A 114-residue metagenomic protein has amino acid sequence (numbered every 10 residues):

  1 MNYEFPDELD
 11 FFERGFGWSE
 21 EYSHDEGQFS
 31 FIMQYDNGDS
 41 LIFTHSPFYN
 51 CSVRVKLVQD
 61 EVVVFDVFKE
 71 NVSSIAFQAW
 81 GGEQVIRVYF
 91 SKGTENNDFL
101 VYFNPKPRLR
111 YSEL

Functional and structural regions predicted by a protein language model:
M1-L114: Surface-exposed, interaction-prone regions used to assemble/regulate multi-protein complexes
